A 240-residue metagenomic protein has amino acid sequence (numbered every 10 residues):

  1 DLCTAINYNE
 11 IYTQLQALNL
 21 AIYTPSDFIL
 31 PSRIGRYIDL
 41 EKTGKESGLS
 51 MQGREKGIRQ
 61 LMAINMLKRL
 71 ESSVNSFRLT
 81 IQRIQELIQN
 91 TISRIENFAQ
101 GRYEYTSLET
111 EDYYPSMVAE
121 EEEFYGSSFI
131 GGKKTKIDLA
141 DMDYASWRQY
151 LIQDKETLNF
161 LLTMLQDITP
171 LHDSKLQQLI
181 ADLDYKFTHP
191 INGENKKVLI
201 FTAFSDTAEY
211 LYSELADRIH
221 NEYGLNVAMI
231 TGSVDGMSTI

Functional and structural regions predicted by a protein language model:
D1-T239: Helicase motor interdomain insertion/brace
